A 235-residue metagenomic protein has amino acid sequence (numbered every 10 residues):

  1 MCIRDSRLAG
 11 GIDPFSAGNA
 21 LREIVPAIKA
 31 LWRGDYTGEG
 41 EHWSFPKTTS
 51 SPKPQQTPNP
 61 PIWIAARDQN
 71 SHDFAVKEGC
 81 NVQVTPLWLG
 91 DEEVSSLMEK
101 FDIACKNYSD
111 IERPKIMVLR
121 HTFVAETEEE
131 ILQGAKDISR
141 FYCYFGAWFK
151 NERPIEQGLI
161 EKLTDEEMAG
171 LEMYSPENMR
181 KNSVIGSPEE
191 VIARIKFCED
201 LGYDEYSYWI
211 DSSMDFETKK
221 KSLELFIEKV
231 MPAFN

Functional and structural regions predicted by a protein language model:
M1-I3: Conserved small/polar residues in nucleotide/adenosyl-binding loops
L8-F15, K220: Glycine-rich tight-turn/loop motif centered on a GG-T
F15-S50, E92-Y203: An alpha-helical appendage that flanks or caps ligand/catalytic pockets
A20-I24, L223-N235: Alpha-helix-loop-beta-strand connector modules within alpha/beta enzyme cores
T57-P60, L225: N-terminal beta1-alpha1-beta2 module of alpha/beta enzyme domains
I62-A65, C80-T85, P114-H121, Y206-Y208: Hydrophobic faces of well-ordered beta-strands that scaffold small-molecule active sites in alpha/beta enzyme cores
D68-L89: A conserved active-site cap/scaffold subdomain adjacent to cofactor or substrate pockets
P86-D91, R153, S207-S222: Glycine-rich, proline-tolerant flexible connector loops at the mouths of alpha/beta enzymes
